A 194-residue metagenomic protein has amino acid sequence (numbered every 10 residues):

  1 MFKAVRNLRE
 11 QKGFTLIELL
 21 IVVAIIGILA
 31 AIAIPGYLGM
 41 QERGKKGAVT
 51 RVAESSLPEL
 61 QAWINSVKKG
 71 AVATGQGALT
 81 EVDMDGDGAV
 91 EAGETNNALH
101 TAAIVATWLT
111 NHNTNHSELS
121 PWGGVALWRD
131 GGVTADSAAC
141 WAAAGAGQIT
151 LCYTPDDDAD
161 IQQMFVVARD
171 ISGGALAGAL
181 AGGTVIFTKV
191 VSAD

Functional and structural regions predicted by a protein language model:
M1-F14: N-terminal leader/signal peptides at the extreme start of proteins
R9, V23, M40: Short glycine- and Lys/Arg-enriched binding-loop motifs that mark or flank ligand-binding interfaces
F14, I32-I34, L38, R43-V49: Long, hydrophobic N-terminal alpha-helical segment
L20-G36: Alpha-helical hydrophobic helix detector
E42-A71: Membrane-proximal N-terminal amphipathic helix
N65-D194: Periplasmic/extracellular, small/polar-rich flexible segments of pilin-like filament-forming proteins
